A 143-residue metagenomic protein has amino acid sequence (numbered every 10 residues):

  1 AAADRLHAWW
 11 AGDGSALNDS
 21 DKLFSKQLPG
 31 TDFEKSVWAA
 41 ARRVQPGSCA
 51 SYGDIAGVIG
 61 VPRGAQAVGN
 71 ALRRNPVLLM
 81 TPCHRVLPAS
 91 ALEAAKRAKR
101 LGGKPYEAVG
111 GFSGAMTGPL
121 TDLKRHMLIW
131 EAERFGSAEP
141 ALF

Functional and structural regions predicted by a protein language model:
A1-R63, Y106, D122-F143: Basic nucleic-acid-binding alpha-helical/helix-turn surface characteristic of O6-alkylguanine DNA
R63-P119: Short glycine/serine-rich loop segments
